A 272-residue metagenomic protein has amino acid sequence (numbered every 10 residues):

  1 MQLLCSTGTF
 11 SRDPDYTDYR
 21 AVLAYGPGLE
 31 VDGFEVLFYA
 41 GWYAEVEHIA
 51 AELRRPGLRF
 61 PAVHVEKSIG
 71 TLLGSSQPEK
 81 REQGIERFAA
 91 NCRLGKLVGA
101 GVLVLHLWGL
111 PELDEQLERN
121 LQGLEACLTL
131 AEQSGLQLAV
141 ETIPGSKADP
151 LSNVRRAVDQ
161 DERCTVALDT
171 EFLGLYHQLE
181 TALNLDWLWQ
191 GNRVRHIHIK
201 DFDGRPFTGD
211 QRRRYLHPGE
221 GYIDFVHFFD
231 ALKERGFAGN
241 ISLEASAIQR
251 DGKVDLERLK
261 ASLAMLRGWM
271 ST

Functional and structural regions predicted by a protein language model:
M1-C92, K96, E132, T165 (+1 more regions): N-terminal pre-domain/capping segments
L3-T7, F34-V36, F60-V65, L103-L105 (+4 more regions): Hydrophobic faces of well-ordered beta-strands that scaffold small-molecule active sites in alpha/beta enzyme cores
T9-S11, F38-A40, E66-I69, L107-P111 (+4 more regions): Active-site-proximal loop/turn and secondary-structure-junction residues that shape catalytic pockets, frequently
F10, S242-E257: A short, acidic, flexible beta-alpha connecting loop/helix-capping segment that sits on the rim of active
P14-L23, V46-E52, D114-Q122, G145-E162 (+2 more regions): Distinct, well-ordered alpha-helical segments
V31, G95, A100, V194 (+1 more regions): A structural motif
G33-F34, A126-Y222: Acidic/histidine-rich catalytic cores of soluble enzymes
R55, G74-V166: Active-site acidic/histidine proton-transfer and metal-coordination neighborhood in alpha/beta enzyme cores
